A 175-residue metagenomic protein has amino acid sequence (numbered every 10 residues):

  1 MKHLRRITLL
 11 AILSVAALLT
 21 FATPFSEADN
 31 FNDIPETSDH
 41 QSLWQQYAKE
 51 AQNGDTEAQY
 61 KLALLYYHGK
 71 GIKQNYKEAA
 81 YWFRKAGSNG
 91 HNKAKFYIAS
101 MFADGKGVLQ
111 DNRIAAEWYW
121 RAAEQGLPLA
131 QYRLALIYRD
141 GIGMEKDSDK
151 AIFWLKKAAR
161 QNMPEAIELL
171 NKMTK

Functional and structural regions predicted by a protein language model:
L10-T20: Bacterial N-terminal signal peptides
F21-N53, E57-K61: N-terminal leader/linker segments that initiate helical-solenoid repeat arrays
F31-I34, K156-K175: Terminal, low-structured helical/coil segments at or just beyond the last alpha-helical repeat
N32-D33, Q46, K61-H68, K95-D104 (+3 more regions): Hydrophobic face of amphipathic alpha-helices that form TPR/SEL1-like repeat modules and related alpha-solenoid
Y47, Q52-D55, H68-K70, N75 (+8 more regions): Short helix-capping/linker turns of helical repeat alpha-solenoids
Y60-K61, K93-Y97, N112, L129-R133 (+2 more regions): Alpha-solenoid helical repeat scaffolds
